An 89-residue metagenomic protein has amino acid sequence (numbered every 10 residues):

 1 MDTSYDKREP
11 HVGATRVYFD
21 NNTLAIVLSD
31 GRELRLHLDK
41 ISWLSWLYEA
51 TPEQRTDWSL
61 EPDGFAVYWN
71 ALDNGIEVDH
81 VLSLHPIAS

Functional and structural regions predicted by a protein language model:
M1-S89: Motif-centric detector for short Cys/His coordination patterns
